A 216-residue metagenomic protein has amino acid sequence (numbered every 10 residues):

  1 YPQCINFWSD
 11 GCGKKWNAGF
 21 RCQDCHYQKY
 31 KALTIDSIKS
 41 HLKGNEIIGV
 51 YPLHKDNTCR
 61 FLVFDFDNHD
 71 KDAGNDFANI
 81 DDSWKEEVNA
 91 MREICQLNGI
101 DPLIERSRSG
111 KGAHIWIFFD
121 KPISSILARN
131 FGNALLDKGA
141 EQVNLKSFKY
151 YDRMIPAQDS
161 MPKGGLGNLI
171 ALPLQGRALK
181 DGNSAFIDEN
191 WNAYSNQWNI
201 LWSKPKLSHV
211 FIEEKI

Functional and structural regions predicted by a protein language model:
Y1-K111, F118-A134, E141: Signature for HUH/AEP ssDNA processing cores
V50-K85, D120-I216: DNA replication initiation modules
